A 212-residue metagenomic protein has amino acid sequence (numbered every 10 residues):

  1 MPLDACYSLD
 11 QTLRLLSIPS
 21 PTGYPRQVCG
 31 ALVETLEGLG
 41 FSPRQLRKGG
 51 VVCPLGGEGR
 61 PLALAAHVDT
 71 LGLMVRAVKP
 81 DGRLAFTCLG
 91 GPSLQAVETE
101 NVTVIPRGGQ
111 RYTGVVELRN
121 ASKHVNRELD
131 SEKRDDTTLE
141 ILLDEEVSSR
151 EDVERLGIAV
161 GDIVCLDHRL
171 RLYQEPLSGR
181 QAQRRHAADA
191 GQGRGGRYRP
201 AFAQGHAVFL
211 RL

Functional and structural regions predicted by a protein language model:
M1-L212: N-terminal hydrophobic/helix-forming segments and targeting peptides
